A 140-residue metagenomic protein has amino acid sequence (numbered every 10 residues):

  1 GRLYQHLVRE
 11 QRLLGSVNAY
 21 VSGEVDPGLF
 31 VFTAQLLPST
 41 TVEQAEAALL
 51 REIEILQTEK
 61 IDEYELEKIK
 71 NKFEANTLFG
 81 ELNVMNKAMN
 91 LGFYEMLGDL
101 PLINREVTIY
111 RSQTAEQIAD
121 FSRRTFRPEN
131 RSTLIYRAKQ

Functional and structural regions predicted by a protein language model:
G1: Active-site rim segments in enzyme catalytic domains, especially the processed small/beta chain of N-terminal
Q5-T58, E63-S112, E129-A138: M16 family metallopeptidases and their MPP-like homologs
F79, S122-T125: Short proline/glycine-enriched turn/loop segments at secondary-structure junctions
A115-R123: Low-complexity, intrinsically disordered Gly/Pro/Thr-rich segments
D120, A138-Q140: Generic C-terminal helix-cap and adjacent flexible tail
